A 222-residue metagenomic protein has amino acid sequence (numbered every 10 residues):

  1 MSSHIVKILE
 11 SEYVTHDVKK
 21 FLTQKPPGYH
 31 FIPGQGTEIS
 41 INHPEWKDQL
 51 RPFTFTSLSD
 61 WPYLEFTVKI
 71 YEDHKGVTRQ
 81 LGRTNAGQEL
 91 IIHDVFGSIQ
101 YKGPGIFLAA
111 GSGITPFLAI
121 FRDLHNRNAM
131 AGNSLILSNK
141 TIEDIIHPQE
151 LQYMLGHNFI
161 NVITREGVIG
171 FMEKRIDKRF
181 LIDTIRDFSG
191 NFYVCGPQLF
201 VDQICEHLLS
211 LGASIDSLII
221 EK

Functional and structural regions predicted by a protein language model:
M1-S2, K222: Absolute protein N-terminus
S2-A86, K140-T141, T164-E166: Ferredoxin-reductase
D73-K222: FNR/FR-type flavoprotein reductase catalytic core
